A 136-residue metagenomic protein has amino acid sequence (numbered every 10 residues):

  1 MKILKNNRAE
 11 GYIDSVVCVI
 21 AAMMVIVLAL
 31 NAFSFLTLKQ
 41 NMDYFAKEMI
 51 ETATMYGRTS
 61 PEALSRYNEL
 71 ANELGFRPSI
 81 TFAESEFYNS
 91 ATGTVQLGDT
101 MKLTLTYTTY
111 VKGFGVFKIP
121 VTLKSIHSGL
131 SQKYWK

Functional and structural regions predicted by a protein language model:
K2-L64: Alpha-helical assembly-interface signal, strongest on the long, hydrophobic N-terminal helix that forms
I13, A22, F82-A83, K102-T108: A short linear-motif detector with a strong N-terminal bias
Y44, E48-T104: Short amphipathic secondary-structure patches
T106-K136: Low-complexity, S/T/G/P-rich flexible repeat/linker segments used as non-globular hinges and stalks within
